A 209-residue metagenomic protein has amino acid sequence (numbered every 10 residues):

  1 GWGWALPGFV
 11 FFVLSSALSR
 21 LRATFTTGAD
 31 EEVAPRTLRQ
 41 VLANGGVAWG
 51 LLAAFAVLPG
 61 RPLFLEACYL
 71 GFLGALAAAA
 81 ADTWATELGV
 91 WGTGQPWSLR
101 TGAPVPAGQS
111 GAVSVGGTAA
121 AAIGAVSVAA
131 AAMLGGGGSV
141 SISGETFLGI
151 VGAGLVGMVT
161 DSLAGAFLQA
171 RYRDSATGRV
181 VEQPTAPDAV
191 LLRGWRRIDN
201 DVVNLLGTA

Functional and structural regions predicted by a protein language model:
W2-A209: Interhelical loop and helix-boundary elements at the membrane-water interface of polytopic inner-membrane proteins
